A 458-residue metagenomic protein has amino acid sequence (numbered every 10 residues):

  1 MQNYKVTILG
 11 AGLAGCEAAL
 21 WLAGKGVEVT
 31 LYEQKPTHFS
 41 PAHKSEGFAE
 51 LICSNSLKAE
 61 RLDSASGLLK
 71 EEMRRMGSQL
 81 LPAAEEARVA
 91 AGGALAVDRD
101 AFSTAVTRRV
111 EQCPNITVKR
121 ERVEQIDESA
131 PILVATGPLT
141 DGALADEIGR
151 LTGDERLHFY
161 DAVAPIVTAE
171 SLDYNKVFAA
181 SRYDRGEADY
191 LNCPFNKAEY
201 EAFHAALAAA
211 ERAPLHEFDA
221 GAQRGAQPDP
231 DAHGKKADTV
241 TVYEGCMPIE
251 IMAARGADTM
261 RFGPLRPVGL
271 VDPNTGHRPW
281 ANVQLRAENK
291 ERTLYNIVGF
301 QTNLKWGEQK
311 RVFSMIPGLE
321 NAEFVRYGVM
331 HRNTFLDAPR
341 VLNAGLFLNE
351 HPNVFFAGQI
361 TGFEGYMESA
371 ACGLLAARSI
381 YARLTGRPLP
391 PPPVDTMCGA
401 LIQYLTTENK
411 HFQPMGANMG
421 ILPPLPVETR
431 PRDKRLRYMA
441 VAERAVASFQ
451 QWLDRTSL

Functional and structural regions predicted by a protein language model:
Q2-A14: Beta1/beta-strand and adjacent pyrophosphate-binding region of the FAD-binding site in flavoprotein oxidoreductases
V6, V27-V29, I132, L157: Hydrophobic anchor at the start of a short beta-strand that flanks the dinucleotide cofactor-binding loop
L20-P82, V394-L405: N-terminal FAD cofactor-binding segment of flavoenzymes
E60-T107, E111: A conserved beta-strand/loop capping segment in the N-terminal third of enzymes that catalyze redox or closely related
Q112-A287, E291, Y295-W306, K310-R311: Predominantly flavin-linked oxidoreductase catalytic cores and closely associated redox partners
I297-F363, A370-C372, P390-T407, F412-N418 (+1 more regions): A glycine-rich dinucleotide-binding beta-alpha-beta segment and adjacent secondary-structure elements that constitute
S369-P391: Internal hydrophobic alpha-helix adjacent to the cofactor/substrate pocket in enzyme cavities
M415-L458: C-terminal auxiliary extensions adjacent to catalytic cores
